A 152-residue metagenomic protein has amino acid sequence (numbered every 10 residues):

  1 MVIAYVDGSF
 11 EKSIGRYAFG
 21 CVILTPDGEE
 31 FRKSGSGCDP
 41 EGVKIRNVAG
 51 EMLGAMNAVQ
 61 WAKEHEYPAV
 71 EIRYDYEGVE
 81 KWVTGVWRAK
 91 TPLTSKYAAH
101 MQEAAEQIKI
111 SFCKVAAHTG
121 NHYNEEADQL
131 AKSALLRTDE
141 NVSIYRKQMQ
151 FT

Functional and structural regions predicted by a protein language model:
M1-A49, Q60-W61: RNase H-like nuclease fold core
S9-G15, M56-E126, L130, L135 (+3 more regions): RNase H catalytic domain
G50-G54: Loop-to-helix element that buttresses phosphate recognition and phosphoryl-transfer chemistry
Q150-T152: A cross-taxonomic marker for long C-terminal extensions/tails that follow the last structured domain
